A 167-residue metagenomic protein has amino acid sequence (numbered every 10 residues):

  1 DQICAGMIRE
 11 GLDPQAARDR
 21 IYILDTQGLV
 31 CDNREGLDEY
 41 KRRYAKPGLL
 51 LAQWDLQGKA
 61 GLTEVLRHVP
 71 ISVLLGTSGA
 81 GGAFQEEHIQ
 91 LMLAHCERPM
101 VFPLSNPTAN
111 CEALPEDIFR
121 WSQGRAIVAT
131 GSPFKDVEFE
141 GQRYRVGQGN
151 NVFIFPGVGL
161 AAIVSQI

Functional and structural regions predicted by a protein language model:
D1-I8, D32-L37, E86-I89, E112-D117 (+1 more regions): Short acidic, glycine/serine/threonine-rich loops at helix termini
D1-V73: Glycine-rich phosphate/diphosphate-binding loop of Rossmann-like nucleotide-binding domains
Q2, G6, T77, L91-H95 (+2 more regions): Generic, well-ordered alpha-helical scaffold segments in large soluble proteins
A5-D19, A94-M100, R120-A126: Secondary-structure transition/capping motifs at alpha-helix termini and the adjoining loop/turn into the next element
D13-P14, E64-R67, M92, D117-I118 (+1 more regions): Replace "in large, NTP-powered and nucleic-acid-processing enzymes" with "in large, NTP-powered factors and other
V30-D32, A45, L49-K59, H68 (+4 more regions): N-terminal Rossmann-like NAD(P) cofactor-binding subdomain of oxidoreductases, focused on the glycine-rich
G61-M100: Rossmann-fold NAD(P) dinucleotide-binding segment
A94, P103-I167: Adenosine-phosphate binding glycine-rich loop
